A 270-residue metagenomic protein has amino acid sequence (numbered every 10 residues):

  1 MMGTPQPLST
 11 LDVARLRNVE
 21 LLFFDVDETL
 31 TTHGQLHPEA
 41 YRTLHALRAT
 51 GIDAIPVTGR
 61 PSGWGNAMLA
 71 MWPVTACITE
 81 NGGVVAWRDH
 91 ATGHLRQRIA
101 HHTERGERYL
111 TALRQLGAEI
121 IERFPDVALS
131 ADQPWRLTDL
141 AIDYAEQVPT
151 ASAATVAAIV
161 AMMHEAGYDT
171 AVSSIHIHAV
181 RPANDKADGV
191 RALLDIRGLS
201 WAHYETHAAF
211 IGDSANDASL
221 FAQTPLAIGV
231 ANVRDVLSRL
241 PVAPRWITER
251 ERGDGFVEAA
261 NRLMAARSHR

Functional and structural regions predicted by a protein language model:
G3-P5, D12-V13, R17, H37 (+1 more regions): Mg2+-dependent phosphoryl-transfer enzymes with acidic/Ser/Thr/Gly-rich catalytic loops
P7-I52: N-terminal glycine-/serine-/threonine-rich phosphate-binding loop
R17-V19, G51, V74, L137 (+1 more regions): A general structural motif
L22-F24, C77, F210: Residue-level marker for buried hydrophobic side chains located in beta-strands that build the well-ordered beta-sheet
H33-D132: Active-site phosphate-binding/coordination module
W72-P73, N81, A166, Q223-T224 (+1 more regions): Short, structured coil segments at secondary-structure junctions
L116-Q223: Conserved acidic, metal-coordinating active-site core of Asp-based, Mg2+-dependent phosphoryl-transfer enzymes
